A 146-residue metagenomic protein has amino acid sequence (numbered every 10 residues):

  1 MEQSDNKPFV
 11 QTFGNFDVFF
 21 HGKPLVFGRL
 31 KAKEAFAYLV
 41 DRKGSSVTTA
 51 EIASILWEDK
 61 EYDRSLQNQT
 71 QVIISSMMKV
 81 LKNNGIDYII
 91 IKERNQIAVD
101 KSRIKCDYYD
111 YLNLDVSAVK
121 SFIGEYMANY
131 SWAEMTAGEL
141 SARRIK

Functional and structural regions predicted by a protein language model:
M1-K146: Intrinsically disordered, low-complexity protein-interaction/activation regions
